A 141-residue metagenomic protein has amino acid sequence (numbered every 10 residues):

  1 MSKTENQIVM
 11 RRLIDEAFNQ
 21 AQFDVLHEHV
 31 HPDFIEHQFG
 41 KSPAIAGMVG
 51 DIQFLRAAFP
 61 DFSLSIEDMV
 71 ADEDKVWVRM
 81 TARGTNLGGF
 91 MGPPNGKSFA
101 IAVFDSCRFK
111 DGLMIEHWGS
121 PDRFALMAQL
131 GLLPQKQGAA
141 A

Functional and structural regions predicted by a protein language model:
M1-A141: C-terminal and inter-domain tail/linker signature
